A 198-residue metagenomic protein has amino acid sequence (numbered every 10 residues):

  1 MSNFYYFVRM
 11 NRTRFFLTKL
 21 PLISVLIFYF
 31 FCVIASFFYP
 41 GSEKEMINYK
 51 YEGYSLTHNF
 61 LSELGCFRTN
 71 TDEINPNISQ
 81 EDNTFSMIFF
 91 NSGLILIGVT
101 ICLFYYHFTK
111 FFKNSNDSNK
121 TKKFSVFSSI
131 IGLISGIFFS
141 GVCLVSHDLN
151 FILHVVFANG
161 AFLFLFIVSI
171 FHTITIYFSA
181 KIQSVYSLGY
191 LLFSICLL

Functional and structural regions predicted by a protein language model:
M1-T13: Short, Lys/Arg-rich, polar N-terminal cytosolic tail immediately upstream of the first transmembrane signal-anchor
F15-E45: N-terminal signal-anchor transmembrane alpha helix
L17-F28, F90-G93, I97, S128-S135 (+2 more regions): Hydrophobic alpha-helical transmembrane segments of polytopic
N48-D82: Extracytosolic (periplasmic/ER-lumenal) interhelical loops and adjacent juxtamembrane/interface segments of multi-pass
R68-H107: Individual transmembrane alpha-helix segments
I97-I134: Cytoplasmic juxtamembrane regions at transmembrane-helix boundaries
S125-Y177: Membrane-proximal helix-loop-helix units in multi-pass membrane proteins
L165-L198: Terminal transmembrane helical module of multi-pass membrane proteins
